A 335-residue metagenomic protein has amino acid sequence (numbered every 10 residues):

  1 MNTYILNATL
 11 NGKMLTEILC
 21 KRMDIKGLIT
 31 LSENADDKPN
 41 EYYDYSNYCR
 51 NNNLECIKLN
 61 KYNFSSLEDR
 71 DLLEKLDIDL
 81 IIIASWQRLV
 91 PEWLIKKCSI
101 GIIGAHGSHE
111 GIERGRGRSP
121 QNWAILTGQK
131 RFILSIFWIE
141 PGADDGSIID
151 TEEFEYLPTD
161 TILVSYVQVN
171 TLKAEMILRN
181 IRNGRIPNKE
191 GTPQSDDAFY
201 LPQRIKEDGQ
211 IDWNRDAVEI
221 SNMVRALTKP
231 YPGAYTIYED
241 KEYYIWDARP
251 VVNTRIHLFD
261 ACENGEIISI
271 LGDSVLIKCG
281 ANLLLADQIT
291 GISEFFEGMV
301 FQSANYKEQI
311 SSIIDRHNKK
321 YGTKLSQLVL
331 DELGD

Functional and structural regions predicted by a protein language model:
M1-N40: N-terminal Rossmann-like dinucleotide-binding module
A8-G12, K61-S65, A84-L89, T228: Short beta->alpha connector loops
E33-A35, Y42-N63, G280: Conserved nucleotide-sugar phosphate-binding/catalytic loop shared by glycosyltransferases and other
S65-D77: Short amphipathic alpha-helix with an adjacent loop that forms part of the alpha/beta core around
D77-D79, I100: Proline-aspartate-enriched helix->loop->beta-strand connector
W86-F199: Donor/substrate-binding cores of folate-linked one-carbon enzymes
Q203-R215: Acyl-group handling in specialized metabolite and lipid biosynthesis
D212-D335: An anion-binding loop in the catalytic cleft
